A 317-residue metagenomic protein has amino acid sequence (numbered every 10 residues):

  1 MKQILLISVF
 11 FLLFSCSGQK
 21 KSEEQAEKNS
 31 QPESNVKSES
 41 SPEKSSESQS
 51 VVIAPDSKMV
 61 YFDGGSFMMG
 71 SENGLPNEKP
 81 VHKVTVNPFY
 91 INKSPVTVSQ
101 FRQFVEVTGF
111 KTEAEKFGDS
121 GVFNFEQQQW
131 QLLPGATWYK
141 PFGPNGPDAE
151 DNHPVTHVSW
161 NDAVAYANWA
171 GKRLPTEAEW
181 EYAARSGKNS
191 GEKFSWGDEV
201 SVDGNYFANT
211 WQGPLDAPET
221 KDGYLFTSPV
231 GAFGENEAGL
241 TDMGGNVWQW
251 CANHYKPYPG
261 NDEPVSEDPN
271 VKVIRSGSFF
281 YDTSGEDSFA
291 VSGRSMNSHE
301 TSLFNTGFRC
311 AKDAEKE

Functional and structural regions predicted by a protein language model:
I4-L12: Sec-dependent N-terminal signal peptides
C16-A136, K140-P141, N161, K188 (+3 more regions): Short, compositionally biased
Q25, Y61-F62, M68, N73 (+5 more regions): Functional-site microenvironments in short loops/helix caps that host divalent-cation chemistry
